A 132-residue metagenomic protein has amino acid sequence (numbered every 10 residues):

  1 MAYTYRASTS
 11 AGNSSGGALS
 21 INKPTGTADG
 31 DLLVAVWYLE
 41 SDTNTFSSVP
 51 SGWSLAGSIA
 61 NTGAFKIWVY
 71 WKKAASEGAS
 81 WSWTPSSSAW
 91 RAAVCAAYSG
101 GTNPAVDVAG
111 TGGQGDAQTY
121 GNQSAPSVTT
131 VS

Functional and structural regions predicted by a protein language model:
M1-S132: Primarily extracytoplasmic/secreted proteins and surface-exposed domains characterized by disulfide-bonded cysteine
